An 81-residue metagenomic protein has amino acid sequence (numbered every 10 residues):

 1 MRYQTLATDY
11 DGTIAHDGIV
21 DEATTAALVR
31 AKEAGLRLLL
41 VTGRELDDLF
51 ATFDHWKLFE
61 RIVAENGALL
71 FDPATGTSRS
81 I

Functional and structural regions predicted by a protein language model:
M1-R2, A34: Residue-level preference for short coil/turn positions at secondary-structure junctions
R2-G18: Asp-based phosphoryl-transfer active-site loop
E22-I81: Active-site phosphate-binding/coordination module
